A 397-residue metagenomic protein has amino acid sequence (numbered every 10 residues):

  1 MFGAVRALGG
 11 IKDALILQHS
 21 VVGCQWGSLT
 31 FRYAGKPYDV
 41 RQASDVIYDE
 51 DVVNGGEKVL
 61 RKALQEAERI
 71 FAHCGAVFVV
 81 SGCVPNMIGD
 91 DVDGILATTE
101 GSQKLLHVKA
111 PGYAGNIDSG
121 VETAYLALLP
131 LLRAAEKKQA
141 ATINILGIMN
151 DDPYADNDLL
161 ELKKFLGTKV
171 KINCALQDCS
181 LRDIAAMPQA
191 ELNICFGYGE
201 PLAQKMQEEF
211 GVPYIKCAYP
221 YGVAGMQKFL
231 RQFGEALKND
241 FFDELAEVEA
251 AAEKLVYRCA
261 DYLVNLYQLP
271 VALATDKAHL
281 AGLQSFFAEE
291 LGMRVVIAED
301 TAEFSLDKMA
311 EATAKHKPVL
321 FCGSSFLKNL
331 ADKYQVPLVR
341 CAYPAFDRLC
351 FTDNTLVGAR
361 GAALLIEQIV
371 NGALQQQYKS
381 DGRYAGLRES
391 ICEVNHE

Functional and structural regions predicted by a protein language model:
M1-E397: An N-terminal assembly and electron-transfer interface module characteristic of large anaerobic redox and radical
